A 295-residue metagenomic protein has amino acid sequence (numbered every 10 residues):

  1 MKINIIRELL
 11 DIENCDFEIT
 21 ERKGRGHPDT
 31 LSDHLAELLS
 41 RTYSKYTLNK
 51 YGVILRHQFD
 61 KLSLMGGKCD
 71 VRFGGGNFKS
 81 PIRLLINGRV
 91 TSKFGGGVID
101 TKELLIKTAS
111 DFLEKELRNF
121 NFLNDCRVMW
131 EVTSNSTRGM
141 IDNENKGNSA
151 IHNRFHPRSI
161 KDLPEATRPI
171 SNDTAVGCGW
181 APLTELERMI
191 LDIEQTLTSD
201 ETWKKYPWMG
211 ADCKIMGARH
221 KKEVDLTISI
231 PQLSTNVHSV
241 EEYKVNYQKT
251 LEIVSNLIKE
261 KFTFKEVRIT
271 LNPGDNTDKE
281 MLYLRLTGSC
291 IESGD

Functional and structural regions predicted by a protein language model:
M1-V53: N-terminal, positively charged regions that mediate nucleic acid binding
I3, R7-D11, V71-I86, F155-E165 (+2 more regions): Short beta-strand elements
E18-H27, Q58, L62-G66, R83-S92 (+3 more regions): Short glycine-rich or small-residue beta-strand-to-loop segments that form or flank ligand, phosphate, metal/Fe-S
G26, T30, S92, T101-K102 (+2 more regions): Metallocofactor- and cofactor-centric catalytic cores in central/energy metabolism, strongly enriched
E37-G52, E114, R118, Q195-T202 (+1 more regions): Generic secondary-structure signature for well-ordered alpha-helical cores
K45, N49-L123: Glycine-rich, N-terminal phosphate-binding loop and its surrounding beta-alpha-beta segment
I106-H238: Glycine-rich, mobile lid/loop segments that gate access to catalytic sites or pores
E187-D295: Glycine-rich anion/phosphate-binding loop at the beta-strand->alpha-helix junction
